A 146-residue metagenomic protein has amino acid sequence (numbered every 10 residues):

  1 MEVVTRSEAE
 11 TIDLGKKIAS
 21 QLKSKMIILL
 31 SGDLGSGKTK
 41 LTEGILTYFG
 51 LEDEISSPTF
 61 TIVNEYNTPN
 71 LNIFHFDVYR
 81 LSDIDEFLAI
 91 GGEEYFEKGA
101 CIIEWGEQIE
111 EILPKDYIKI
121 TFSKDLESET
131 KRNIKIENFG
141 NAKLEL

Functional and structural regions predicted by a protein language model:
M1, T47, E93-L146: Short phosphate-coordinating micro-motif centered on Lys-Gly-acidic
M1-G15: N-terminal pre-Walker A segment at the start of P-loop NTPase domains
A19-K25: Phosphate-binding P-loop
I28-L30: Hydrophobic anchor at the beta1->P-loop junction of P-loop NTPases
L34: The conserved Walker
K38: Conserved lysine of the Walker
L51-Y66: Short beta-strand-centered segment that lines the nucleotide-binding/catalytic pocket of NTP-utilizing
E65-E107: Conserved nucleotide-sensing/catalytic segment adjacent to the nucleotide-binding pocket in NTP-handling enzymes
